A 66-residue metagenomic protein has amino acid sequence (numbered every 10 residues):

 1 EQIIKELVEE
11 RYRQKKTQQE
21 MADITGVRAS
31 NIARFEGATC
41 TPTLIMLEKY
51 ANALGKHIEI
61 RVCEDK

Functional and structural regions predicted by a protein language model:
E1-I3: Acidic, low-complexity mobile loops and tails
K5-D23, K49: Short basic helix-loop element that most often maps to the first helix and adjoining turn of HTH DNA-binding modules
V8-R11, A29-A33, L54-I58: Secondary-structure boundary/capping motif
E20, N31, M46: Residues in the helix-turn-helix
T25-T41: Recognition helix of helix-turn-helix/homeodomain-like DNA-binding domains that insert into the DNA major groove
I45-I60: DNA major-groove recognition helix of helix-turn-helix/homeodomain DNA-binding modules
R61-K66: Short, charged recognition helix plus adjacent turn of helix-turn-helix-like nucleic-acid-binding domains
